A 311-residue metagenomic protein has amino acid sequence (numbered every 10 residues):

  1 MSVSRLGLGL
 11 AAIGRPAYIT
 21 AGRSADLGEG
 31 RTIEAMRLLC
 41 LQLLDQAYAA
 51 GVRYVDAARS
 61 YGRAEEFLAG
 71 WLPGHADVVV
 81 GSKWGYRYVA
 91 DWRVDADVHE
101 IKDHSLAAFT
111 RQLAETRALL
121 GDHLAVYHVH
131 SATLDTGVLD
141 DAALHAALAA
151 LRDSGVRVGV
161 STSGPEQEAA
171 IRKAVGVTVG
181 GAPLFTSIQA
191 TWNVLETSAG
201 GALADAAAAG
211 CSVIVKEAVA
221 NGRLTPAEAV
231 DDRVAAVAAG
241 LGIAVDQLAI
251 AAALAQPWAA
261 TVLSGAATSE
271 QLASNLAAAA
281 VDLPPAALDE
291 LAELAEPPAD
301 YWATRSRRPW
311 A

Functional and structural regions predicted by a protein language model:
M1-K83: N-terminal binding-site loop/beta-alpha segment at the start of enzyme catalytic domains that lines or forms
M1-S4, E65-A76, Q112-L119, G200-A208: Short amphipathic alpha-helices and their capping/turn segments at secondary-structure boundaries
S2-L6, G51-R53, G74-V78, G121-A125 (+4 more regions): Short, well-ordered coil/turn segments that N-cap beta-strands
A17-L38, V94-T110, D135-T136: Active-site mouth loops of central-metabolism enzymes
T32-Q46, K102-L120, E166-T178: Short, acidic/polar
D77-D103: Structural motif corresponding to the early beta-alpha repeats
E115-V138: Active-site groove signature of glycoside hydrolases
S131-A311: Beta/alpha (TIM)-barrel catalytic core signal, keyed to glycine-rich beta->alpha loops juxtaposed to Asp/Glu that bind
